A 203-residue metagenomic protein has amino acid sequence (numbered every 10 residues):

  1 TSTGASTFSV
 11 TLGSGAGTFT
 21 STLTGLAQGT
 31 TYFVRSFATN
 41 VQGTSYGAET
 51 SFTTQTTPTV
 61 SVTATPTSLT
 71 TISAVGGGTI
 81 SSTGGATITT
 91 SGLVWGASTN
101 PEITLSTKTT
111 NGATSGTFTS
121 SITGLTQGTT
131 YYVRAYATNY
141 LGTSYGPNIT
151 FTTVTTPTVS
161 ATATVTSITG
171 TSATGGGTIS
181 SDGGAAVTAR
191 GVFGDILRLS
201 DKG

Functional and structural regions predicted by a protein language model:
T1-G203: Short, surface-exposed linear motifs at loops/turns and structural transition points
